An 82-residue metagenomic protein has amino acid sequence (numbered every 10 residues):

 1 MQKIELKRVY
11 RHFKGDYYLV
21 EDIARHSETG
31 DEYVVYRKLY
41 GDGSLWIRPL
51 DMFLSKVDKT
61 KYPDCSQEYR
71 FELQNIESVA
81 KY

Functional and structural regions predicted by a protein language model:
M1-Y82: Mixed-charge, low-complexity intrinsically disordered regions
